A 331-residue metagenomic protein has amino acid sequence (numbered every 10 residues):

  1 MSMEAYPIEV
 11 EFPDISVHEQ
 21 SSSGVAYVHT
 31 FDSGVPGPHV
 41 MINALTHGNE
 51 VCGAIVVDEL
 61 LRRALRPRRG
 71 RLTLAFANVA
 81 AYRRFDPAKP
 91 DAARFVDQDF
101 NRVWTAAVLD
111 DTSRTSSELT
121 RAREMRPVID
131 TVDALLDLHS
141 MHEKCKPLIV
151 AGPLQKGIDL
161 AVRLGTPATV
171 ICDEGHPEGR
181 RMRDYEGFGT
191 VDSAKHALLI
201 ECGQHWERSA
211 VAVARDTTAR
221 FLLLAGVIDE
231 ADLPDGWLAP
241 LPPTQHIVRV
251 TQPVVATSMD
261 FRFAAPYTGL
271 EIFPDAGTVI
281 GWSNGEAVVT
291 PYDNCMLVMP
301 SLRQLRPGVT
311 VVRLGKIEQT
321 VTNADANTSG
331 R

Functional and structural regions predicted by a protein language model:
M1-R331: Structured catalytic-domain cores with a bias toward divalent-metal coordination
